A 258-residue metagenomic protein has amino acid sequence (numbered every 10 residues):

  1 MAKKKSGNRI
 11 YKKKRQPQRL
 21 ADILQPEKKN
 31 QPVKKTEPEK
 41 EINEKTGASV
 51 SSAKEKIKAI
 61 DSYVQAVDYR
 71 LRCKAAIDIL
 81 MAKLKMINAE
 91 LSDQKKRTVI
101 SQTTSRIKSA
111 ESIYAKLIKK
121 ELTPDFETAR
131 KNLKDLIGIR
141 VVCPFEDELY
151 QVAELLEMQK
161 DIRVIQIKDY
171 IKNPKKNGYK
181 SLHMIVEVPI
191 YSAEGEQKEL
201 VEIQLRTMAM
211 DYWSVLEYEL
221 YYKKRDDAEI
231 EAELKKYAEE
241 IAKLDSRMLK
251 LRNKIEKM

Functional and structural regions predicted by a protein language model:
A2-N30, K34-D68, K257: Eukaryotic low-complexity, non-globular regulatory regions
N43-L91, V201-M258: An acidic, glycine-/histidine-flanked metal-binding catalytic module
S49, D68-R70, I100-S105, A129-R130 (+1 more regions): Glycine-rich, low-complexity intrinsically disordered segments
Y69, C73, I77, A110 (+2 more regions): Generic alpha-helical secondary structure
A76-L122: Surface-exposed, low-hydrophobicity interaction/linker segments
P124-K134: Short, flexible, solvent-exposed loop/turn segments with mixed acidic/basic and small polar residues
R130, C143-K250: Long beta-strand-rich cores associated with HINT superfamily self-processing modules
L136-C143: Terminal, regulation- and interaction-focused segments at domain boundaries
